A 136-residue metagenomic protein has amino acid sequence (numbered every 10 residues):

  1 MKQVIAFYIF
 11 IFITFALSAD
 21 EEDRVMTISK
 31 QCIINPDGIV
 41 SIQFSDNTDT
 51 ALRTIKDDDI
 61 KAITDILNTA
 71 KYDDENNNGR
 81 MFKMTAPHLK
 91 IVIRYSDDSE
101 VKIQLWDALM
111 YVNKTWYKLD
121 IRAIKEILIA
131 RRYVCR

Functional and structural regions predicted by a protein language model:
M1-I5: Positively charged n-region of N-terminal signal peptides that target proteins for export
F7-Y8, E100: Intrinsically disordered, low-complexity segments enriched in polar/charged small residues
F10-S18: Hydrophobic h-region of N-terminal signal peptides that target proteins for export in Gram-negative bacteria
S18-R136: Function-determining sites in protein domains
